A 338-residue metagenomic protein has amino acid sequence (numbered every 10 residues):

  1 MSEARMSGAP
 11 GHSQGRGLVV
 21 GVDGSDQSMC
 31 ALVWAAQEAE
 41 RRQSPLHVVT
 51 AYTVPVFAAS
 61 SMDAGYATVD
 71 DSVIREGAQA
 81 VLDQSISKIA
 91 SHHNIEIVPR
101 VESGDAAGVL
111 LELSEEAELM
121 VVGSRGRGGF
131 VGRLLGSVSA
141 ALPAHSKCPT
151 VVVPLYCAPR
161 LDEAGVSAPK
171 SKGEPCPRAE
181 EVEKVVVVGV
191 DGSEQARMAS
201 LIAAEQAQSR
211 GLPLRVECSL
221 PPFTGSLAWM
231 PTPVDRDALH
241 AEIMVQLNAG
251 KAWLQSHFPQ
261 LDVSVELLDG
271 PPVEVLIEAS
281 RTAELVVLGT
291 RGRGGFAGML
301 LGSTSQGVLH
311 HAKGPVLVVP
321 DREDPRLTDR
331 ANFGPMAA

Functional and structural regions predicted by a protein language model:
M1-Q14, Q27, S87-M120, P159-D162 (+5 more regions): Structural beta-alpha unit
S2-T68, P177-P233, D262, A338: Small/aliphatic-rich secondary-structure junction motif
R42-P45, I95, C148, L212-P213 (+1 more regions): Short glycine/serine/threonine/alanine-rich loop segments
H47-V49, V98-E102, V151, R215-E217 (+2 more regions): General small-molecule cofactor/ligand-binding pocket signal
Y66-A80, V234-V245: A short acidic, glycine-rich active-site loop that binds or catalyzes chemistry on phosphate/adenosine moieties
L119-H145, P159-E163, L285-H311, P325: Glycine-rich, Arg-bearing micro-motifs that act as flexible, cationic patches
G123-S124, T150-L155, V316-P320: Short beta-strand elements of ligand-binding domains
R197, V216, H240-L247, I277 (+1 more regions): Conserved N-terminal glycine/acidic-rich loop preference
